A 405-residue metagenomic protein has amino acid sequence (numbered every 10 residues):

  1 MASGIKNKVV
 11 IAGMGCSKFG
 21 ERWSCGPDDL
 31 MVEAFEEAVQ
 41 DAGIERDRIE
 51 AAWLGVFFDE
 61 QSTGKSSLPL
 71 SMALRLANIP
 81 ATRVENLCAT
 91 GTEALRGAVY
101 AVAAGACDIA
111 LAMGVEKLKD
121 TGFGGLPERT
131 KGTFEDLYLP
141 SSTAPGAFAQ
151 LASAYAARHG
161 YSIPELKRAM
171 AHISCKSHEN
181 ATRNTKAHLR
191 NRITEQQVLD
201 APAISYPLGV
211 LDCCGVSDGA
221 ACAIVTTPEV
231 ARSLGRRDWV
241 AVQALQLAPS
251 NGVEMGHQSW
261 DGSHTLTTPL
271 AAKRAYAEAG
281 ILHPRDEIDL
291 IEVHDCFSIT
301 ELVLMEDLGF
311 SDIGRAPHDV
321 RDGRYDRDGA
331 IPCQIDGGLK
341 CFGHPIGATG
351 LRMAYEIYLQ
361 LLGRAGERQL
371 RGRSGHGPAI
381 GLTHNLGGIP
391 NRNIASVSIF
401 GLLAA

Functional and structural regions predicted by a protein language model:
M1-A89, G97, Y155-A169, I173 (+5 more regions): Conserved active-site "lid/cap" helical segment
M1-C25, F134-Y138, R158, A171-H172 (+7 more regions): Condensing-enzyme catalytic core mediating Claisen C-C bond formation in acyl metabolism
S3-N7, V56-M113, K117-A147, L189-G215 (+3 more regions): Conserved catalytic cysteine-centered active-site region of acyl-thioester-dependent Claisen-condensing enzymes
R46-G55, P80-N86, A110-G114, K167-C175 (+5 more regions): Beta-strand segments within the central parallel beta-sheet cores of soluble alpha/beta enzyme folds
E60-P69, E254-S259, H294-H318, P345-G347 (+1 more regions): Short glycine/threonine-rich loop-to-helix capping motif typified by GTGT followed within a few residues by an Asp-Pro
N86-E116, P145-N184, A223-E229, P345-G366: Active-site-proximal alpha-helical scaffold in enzymes
D261-P269, K273-I299, D307-F310, L339-P345: Extended C-terminal subregions enriched in glycine
E301-A365: C-terminal hydrophobic structural anchor segments that stabilize assembly/packing rather than catalytic chemistry
